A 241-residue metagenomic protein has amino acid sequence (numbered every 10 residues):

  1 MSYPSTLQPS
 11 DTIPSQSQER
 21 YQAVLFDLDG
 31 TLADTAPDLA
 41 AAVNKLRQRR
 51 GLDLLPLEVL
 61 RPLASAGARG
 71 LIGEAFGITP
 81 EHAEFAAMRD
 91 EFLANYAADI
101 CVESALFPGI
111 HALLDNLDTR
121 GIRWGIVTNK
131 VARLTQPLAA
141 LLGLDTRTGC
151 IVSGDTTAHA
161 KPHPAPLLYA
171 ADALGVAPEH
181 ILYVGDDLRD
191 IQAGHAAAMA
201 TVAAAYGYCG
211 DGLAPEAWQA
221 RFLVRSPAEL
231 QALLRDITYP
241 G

Functional and structural regions predicted by a protein language model:
S2-Q22, E58, D118, A132 (+1 more regions): Asp-based, Mg2+/Mn2+-dependent phosphohydrolase catalytic module
Y3, S17-A112, D118-R120, R133 (+1 more regions): N-terminal helical cap/lid subdomain that shapes the substrate entry/recognition surface in HAD-like hydrolases
L28, L63-S65, A75, R123 (+3 more regions): Short glycine/serine/threonine-biased micro-segments
D34, S104, I126, A158 (+1 more regions): Residue-level marker of alpha-helix boundaries and capping positions
D53, R123, A200: Residue-level detector of anion-binding/catalytic polar loops
